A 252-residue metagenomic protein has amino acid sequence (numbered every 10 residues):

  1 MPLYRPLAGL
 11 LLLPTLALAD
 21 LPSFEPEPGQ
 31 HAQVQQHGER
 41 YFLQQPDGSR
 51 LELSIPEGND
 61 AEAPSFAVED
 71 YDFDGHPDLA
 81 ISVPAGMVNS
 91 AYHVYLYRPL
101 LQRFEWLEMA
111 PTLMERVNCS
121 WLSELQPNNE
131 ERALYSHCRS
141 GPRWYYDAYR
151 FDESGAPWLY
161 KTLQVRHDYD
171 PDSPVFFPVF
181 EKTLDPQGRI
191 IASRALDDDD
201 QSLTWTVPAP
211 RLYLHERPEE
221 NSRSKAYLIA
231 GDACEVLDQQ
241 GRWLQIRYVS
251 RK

Functional and structural regions predicted by a protein language model:
P2-L10: Sec-dependent signal peptide recognition, specifically the positively charged N-region followed immediately by
P14-L16: N-terminal signal peptide c-region/cleavage motif recognized by signal peptidases
A19-P64: Terminal domain-start segments
V68-F73, E124-N128: Structural signature of eukaryotic scaffold interfaces centered on beta-propeller domains
D72-V83, E130-S136: Acidic/hydrophobic-patterned starts of short beta strands in beta-sheet-rich repeat architectures
M87-V94, R143-A148: Structural motif
R103-D198: Short aromatic loop motif centered on NTY/YTY
D168-Y213, A226-A230, L237-Q240, V249-S250: SH3-family beta-barrel domains
